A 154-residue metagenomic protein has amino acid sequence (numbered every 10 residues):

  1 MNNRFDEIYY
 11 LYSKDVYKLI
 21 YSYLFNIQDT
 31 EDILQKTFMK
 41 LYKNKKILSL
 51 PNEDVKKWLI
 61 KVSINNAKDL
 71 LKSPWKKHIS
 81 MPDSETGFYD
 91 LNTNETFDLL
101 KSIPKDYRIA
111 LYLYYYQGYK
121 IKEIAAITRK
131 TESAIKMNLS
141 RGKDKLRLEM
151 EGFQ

Functional and structural regions predicted by a protein language model:
M1-K18, S22, E31, Y42 (+1 more regions): A short, charge-rich alpha-helical start-of-domain segment used by transcription regulators
Y12, I33, N138-R141: Residues within the DNA-recognition helix of helix-turn-helix
K18, D32-M39, K43, E53-N65: Structural recognition of an alpha-helix C-terminal capping motif at a helix-to-coil junction
Q28, K122, S133: Residues within helix-turn-helix
I60-S80, R141: Arg/Lys-rich amphipathic alpha helix in sigma70-family domain 2
K77-S102, K122: Acidic, proline/glycine-rich intrinsically disordered inter-domain spacer in sigma factors
A110-Y114: A short pre-motif secondary-structure segment
T128-G152: DNA-recognition helix of helix-turn-helix
